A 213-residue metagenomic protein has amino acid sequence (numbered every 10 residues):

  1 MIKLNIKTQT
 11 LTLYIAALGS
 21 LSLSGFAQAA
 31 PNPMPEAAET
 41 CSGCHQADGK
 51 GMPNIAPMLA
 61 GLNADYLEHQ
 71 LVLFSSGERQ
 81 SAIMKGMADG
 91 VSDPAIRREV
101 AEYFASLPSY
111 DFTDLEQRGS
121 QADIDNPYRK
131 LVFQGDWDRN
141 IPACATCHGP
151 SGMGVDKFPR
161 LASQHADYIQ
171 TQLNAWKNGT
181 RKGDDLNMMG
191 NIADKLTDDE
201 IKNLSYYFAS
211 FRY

Functional and structural regions predicted by a protein language model:
I2-Y14: Bacterial N-terminal signal peptides that target proteins for export
T12-S22: Bacterial N-terminal signal peptides
S24-A38, K50-I55, S109-D138, P159: Electrostatic cytochrome c docking/interface patches
A29, R212-Y213: Short, solvent-exposed mixed-charge patches
P31, P35-S42, Q46-Y66, Q70-L73 (+3 more regions): N-terminal Sec/ER secretory leader and immediately downstream segment of secreted/extracellular precursors
P31-S42, G61-H69, V132-A145, G154-V155 (+3 more regions): Sequence context surrounding c-type heme c attachment/ligation sites in exported
C41-D48, V100, I141-P150, L204: The canonical Cys-X-X-Cys-His
M52-M58, F74-G119, V155-R160, G179-F211: Axial heme c-ligation environment in periplasmic c-type cytochrome domains
